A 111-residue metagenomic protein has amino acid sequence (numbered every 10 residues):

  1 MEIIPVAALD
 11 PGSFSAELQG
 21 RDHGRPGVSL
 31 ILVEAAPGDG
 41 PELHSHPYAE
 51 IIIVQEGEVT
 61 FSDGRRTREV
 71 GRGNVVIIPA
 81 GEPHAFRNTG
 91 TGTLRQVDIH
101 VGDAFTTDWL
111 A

Functional and structural regions predicted by a protein language model:
M1-V28, D108-A111: A short, N-terminal "cap"/entry segment at the start of jelly-roll beta-barrel domains of the cupin/DSBH fold
S15, I31-H46: Conserved short histidine dyad/triad with adjacent acidic residue
G20-R21, G40-H46, R87-T89, D108-W109: Short histidine-centered beta-strand/loop micro-motifs that create catalytic or ligand/metal-coordination sites
E34-A35, S45-F61: Short, conserved beta-strand element in jelly-roll/cupin
D39, P47-Y48, R66, E82-P83 (+1 more regions): A generic "binding-loop/recognition-motif" signal
L43, F61-S62, I78, H84-G90 (+1 more regions): Short beta-strand His + acidic residue motifs that chelate non-heme Fe in jelly-roll/DSBH and cupin folds
R65-A80: Short acidic-glycine-tyrosine-enriched beta hairpin
I77, G92-W109: A short hydrophobic beta-strand segment most commonly corresponding to one strand of the jelly-roll/cupin
